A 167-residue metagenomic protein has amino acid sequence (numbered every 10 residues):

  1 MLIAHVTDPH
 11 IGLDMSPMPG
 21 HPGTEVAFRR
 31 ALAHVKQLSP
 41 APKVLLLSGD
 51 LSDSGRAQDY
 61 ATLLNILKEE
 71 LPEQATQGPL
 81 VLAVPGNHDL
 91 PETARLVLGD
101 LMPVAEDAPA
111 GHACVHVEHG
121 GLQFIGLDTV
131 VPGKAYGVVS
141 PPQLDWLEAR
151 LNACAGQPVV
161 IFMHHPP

Functional and structural regions predicted by a protein language model:
M1-T62: N-terminal active-site segment of His-dependent metallophosphoesterases
I3-H5, L46, F124-G126, V160-F162: Structural motif
D8, G49-D50, G86-N87, L127 (+1 more regions): Active-site glycine-centered loops adjacent to acidic/histidine catalytic or metal-binding residues that shape
D8-I11, P141-L144, I161: Contiguous N-terminal and early-domain "leader" segments and peripheral loops that mark the onset or edge of a domain
P9-L13, S52, T129-K134, P166-P167: A short, flexible beta-alpha/helix-coil linker loop
S16-P17, V138, Q157-P167: Active-site-proximal segments of metal-dependent phosphoesterases and phosphodiesterases across multiple
P42-S48, A83-V84, P158-H164: Short beta-strand segments at enzyme active-site cores
A57-P158: Extended active-site neighborhood of metal-dependent phosphoesterases/phosphodiesterases
